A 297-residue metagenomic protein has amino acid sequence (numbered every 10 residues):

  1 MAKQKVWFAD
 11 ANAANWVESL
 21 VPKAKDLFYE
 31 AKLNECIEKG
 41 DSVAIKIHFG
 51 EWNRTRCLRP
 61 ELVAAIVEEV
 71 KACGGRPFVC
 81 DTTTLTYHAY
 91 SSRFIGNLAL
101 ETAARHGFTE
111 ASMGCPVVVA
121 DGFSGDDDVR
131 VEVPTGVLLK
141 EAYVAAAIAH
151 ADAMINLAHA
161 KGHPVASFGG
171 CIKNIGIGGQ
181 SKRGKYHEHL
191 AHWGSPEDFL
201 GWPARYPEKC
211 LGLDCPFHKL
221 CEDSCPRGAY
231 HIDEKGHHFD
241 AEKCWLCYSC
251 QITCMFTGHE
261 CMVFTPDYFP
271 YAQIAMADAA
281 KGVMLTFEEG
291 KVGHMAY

Functional and structural regions predicted by a protein language model:
A2-L62, E68-E69, C73-C80, T86-Y297: Extended, low-polarity segments enriched in aliphatic/aromatic residues
